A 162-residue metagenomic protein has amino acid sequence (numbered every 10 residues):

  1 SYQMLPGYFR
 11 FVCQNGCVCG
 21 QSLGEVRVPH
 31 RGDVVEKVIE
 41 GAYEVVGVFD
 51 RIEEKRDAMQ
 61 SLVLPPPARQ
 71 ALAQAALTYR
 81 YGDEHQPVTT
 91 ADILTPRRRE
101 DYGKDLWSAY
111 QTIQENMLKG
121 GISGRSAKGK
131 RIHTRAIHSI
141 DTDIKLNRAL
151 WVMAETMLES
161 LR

Functional and structural regions predicted by a protein language model:
Y2-R162: Intrinsically disordered, low-complexity regions enriched in serine/threonine
